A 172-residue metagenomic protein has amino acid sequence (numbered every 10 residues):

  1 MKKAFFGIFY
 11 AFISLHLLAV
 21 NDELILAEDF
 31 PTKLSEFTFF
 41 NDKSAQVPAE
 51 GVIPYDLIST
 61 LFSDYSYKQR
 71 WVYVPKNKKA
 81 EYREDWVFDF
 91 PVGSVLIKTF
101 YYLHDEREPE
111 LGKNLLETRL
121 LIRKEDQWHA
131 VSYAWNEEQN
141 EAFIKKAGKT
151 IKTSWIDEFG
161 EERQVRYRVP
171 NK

Functional and structural regions predicted by a protein language model:
M1-V20: Bacterial Sec-dependent N-terminal signal peptides
V20-N21, E28, V87, E106-K172: Sequence context surrounding c-type heme c attachment/ligation sites in exported
V20-R70: N-terminal pre-domain segments of enzymes
L57-T60, Y82-W86, R107-E108: Short secondary-structure capping/turn segments at boundaries of alpha-helices and beta-strands
Q69-E81: Short, structured beta-strand/loop micro-motifs enriched in basic residues and often containing a Trp
F90-G93: Short, well-ordered loop/turn sites that connect or cap secondary structure elements
